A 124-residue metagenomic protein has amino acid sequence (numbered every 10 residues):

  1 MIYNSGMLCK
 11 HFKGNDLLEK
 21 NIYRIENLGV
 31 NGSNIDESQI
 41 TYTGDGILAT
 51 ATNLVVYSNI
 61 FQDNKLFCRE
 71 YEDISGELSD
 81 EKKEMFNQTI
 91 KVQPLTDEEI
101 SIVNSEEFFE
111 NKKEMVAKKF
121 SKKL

Functional and structural regions predicted by a protein language model:
M1-N4, L8, G14-D36: Short beta-strand-centered aromatic/proline hotspots
Y3, V56-Y57, A117: N-terminal non-cleavable signal-anchor helices
H11-N15, N59-Q62: Short acidic, glycine-rich loop/turn motifs
L17, Y23, L54-V55, L66-F67 (+1 more regions): A broad, low-specificity signal marking well-ordered, structured residues that form hydrophobic/aromatic
V30-M85: Acidic, low-complexity, intrinsically disordered interaction modules
F61-K113, A117-L124: Intrinsically disordered, low-complexity, charged/polar segments
